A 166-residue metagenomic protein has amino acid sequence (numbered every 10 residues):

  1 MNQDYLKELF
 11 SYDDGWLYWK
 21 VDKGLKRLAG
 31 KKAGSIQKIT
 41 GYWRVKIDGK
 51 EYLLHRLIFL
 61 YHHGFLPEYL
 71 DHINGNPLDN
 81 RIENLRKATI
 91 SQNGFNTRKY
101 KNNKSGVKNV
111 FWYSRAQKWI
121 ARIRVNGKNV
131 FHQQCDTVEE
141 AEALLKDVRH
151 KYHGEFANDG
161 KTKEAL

Functional and structural regions predicted by a protein language model:
M1-W43, I47: Short helix-coil boundary/hinge micro-motifs
D22-K23, K46-N129: Short, cationic Gly/His-enriched loop motifs
K26-A29, H62, E140-A141: A short local loop/turn or secondary-structure capping micro-motif enriched for an aromatic residue
K32-A33, K104, T162-E164: N-terminal cationic leader/targeting segments used for protein routing and processing
K38-Y42, A116-K118, R124, Q134-C135: Repeated polar recognition positions within modular binding domains
A88-G94, Y152-L166: Extended, polar beta-sheet/loop recognition surfaces of beta-rich domains that mediate binding to diverse ligands
K128-V138: A short, exposed loop/beta-hairpin motif centered on an aromatic-Gly-Thr core
D136-Y152: A short, charged, amphipathic alpha-helix used as a generic interaction element across diverse proteins
